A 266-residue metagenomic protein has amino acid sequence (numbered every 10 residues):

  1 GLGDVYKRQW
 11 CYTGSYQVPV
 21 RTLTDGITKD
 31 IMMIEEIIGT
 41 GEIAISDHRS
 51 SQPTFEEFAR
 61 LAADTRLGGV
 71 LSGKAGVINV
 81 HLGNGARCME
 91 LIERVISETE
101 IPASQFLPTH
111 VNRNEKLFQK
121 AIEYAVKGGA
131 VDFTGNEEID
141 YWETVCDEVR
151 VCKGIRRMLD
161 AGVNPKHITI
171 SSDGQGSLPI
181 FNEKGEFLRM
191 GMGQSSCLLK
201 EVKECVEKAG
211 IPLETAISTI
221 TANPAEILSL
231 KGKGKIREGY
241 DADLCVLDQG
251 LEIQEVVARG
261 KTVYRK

Functional and structural regions predicted by a protein language model:
G1, I27, T54-L61, K74 (+9 more regions): General structural feature for long, well-ordered alpha-helical segments within catalytic domains of soluble enzymes
L2-Y6: Short, small-residue-biased leader/transition segments that mark boundaries at the very start of proteins
K7-G14: A glycine-rich helix N-cap at a beta->alpha junction
Y16-I45: Flexible glycine-/small-residue-enriched beta->alpha junction loops that bind anionic phosphate/pyrophosphate groups
T28-M32, I92-A103, L188-G193, A225-K231: Short, electropositive alpha-helical surface patch
D47-F181, F187-L188: Active-site core of metal-dependent hydrolases
D160-Y240, L244-V246: His/Asp/Glu-enriched, well-ordered alpha-helical/loop segment that forms or immediately abuts the divalent-metal
K235-K266: C-terminal cap of metal-dependent C-N hydrolases
